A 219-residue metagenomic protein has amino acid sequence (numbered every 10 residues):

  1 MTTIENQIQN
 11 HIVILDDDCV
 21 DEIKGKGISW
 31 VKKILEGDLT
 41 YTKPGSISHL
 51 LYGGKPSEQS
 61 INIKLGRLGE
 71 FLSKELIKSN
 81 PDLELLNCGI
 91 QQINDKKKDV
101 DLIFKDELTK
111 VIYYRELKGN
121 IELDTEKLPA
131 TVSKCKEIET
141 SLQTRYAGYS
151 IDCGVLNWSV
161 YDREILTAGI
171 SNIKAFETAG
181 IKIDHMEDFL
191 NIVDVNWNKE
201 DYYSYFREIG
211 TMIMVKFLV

Functional and structural regions predicted by a protein language model:
M1-P81: Interdomain/boundary linker segments immediately adjacent to catalytic/signaling cores
T3, I12, N172-V219: Non-catalytic C-terminal interaction segments of nucleic acid-processing enzymes
T3-D16, I112-E126: Long, charge-rich low-complexity segments
K74-K96: A short acidic/basic microdomain associated with nuclease active sites
K98-V100: Change "...and in nucleic-acid phosphodiester-cleaving endonucleases..." to "...and in nucleic-acid processing enzymes
I103-R115: Active-site beta-strand-loop-beta-strand hairpin of nuclease catalytic cores that positions key catalytic residues
L117-E177: Catalytic cores of nucleic-acid endonucleases
